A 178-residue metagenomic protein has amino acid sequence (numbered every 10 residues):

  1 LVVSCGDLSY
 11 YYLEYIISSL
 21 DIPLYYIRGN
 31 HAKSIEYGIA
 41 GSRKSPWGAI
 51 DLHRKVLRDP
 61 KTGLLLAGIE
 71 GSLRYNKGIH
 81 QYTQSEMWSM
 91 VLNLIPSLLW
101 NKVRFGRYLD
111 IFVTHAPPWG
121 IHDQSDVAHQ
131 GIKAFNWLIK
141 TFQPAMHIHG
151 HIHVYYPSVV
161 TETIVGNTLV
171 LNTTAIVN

Functional and structural regions predicted by a protein language model:
V2-D7, L24-N30, L52, I111-H115 (+3 more regions): Active-site neighborhood of phospho(di)ester-bond hydrolases with catalytic His/Asp-centered motifs
Y10-E14, Y155-P157: Short, well-ordered alpha-helical microsegments
Y12-S19, I39, A134, L138: A short acidic, amphipathic alpha-helical/loop segment
Y15, R28-S34, G38-Q130: Conserved catalytic scaffold of divalent metal-dependent phosphoesterases
S19-L20, W47, V165-T168: Short, structured coil segments at secondary-structure junctions
L20-G29, Q130-F135: A short, gly/pro- and small-residue-rich
V56-T62, L138-F142, Y155-N178: Binuclear metal-dependent phosphoesterase catalytic core
